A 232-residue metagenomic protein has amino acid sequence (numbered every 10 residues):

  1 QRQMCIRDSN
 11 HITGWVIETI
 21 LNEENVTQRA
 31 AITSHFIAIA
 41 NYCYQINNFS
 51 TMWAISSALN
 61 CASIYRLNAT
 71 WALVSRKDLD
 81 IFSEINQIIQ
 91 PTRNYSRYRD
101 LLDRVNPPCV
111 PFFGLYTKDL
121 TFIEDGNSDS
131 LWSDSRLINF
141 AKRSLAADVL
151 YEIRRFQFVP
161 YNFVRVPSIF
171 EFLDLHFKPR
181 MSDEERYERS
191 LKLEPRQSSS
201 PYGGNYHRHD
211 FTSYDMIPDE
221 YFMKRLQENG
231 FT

Functional and structural regions predicted by a protein language model:
Q1, G14-T19, I46: Phosphate-binding glycine-rich loops and adjacent basic patches that engage nucleotide phosphates, nucleic-acid
R2-I6: Short, small-residue-biased leader/transition segments that mark boundaries at the very start of proteins
D8-W15, F36: HEAT-repeat alpha-solenoid elements in large eukaryotic scaffold proteins
S9, N25-I32, Q45-M52, C109-F113 (+2 more regions): Helix-start/N-cap signature of alpha-helical segments
T19, R29-Y42, S96-D103: Short amphipathic alpha-helical segments and their helix-coil junctions
T19-E24, F36, A40-C43, L59-N60 (+4 more regions): Generic structural signal for hydrophobic core residues of well-folded globular domains
E24, A31-I32, F36-L73: Extended amphipathic alpha-helical scaffold segments
W71-T232: Intrinsically disordered, proline- and charge-rich regulatory regions of large eukaryotic scaffolds/adaptors
